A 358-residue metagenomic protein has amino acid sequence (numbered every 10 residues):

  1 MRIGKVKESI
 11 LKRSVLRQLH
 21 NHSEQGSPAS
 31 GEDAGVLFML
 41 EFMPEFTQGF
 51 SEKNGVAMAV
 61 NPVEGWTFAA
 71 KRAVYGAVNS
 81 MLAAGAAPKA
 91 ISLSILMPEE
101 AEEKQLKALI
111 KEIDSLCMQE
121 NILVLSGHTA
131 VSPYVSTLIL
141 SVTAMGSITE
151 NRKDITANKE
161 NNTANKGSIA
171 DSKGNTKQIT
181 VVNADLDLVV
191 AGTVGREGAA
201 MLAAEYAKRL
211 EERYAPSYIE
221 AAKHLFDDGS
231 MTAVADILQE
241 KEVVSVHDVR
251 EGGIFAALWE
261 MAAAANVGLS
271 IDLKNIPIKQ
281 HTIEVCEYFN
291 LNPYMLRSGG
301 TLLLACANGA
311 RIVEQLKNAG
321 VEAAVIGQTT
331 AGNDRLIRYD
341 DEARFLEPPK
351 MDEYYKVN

Functional and structural regions predicted by a protein language model:
M1-G65, A84, L93, K111-L125 (+2 more regions): Extreme N-terminal cap/leader segments of soluble proteins
R2-I3, K7, K317-N358: Acidic, Ser/Thr/Pro-rich beta/coil linker or hinge segments at domain junctions
G26-A29, A57-A59, L123-G127, V189-G192 (+4 more regions): General beta-strand structural signal in soluble alpha/beta enzymes
G31-E32, T137, L296-T301: Short Gly/Ser/Thr- and Asp/Glu-enriched loop/turn motifs at secondary-structure junctions
F38-E45, M58, P62, A87-K159 (+2 more regions): Glycine-rich anion-binding loops of enzyme active sites
W66-I91, A108-Q119, A233-I237, A256-E260: Small-aliphatic-rich amphipathic alpha-helix that forms the alpha element of a beta-alpha
P98-E100, A222-R297: Active-site-proximal betaalpha loop/short-helix elements that scaffold phosphoryl/nucleotidyl transfer chemistry
A305-R311: Helix N-cap motif at beta-to-alpha junctions
